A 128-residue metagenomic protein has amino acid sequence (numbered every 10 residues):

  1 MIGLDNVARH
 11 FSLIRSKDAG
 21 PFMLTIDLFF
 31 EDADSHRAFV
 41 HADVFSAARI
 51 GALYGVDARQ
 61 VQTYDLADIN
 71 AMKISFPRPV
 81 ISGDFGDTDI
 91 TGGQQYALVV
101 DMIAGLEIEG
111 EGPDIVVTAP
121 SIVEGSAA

Functional and structural regions predicted by a protein language model:
I2-P120, E124-A128: Long, contiguous binding/interaction regions
